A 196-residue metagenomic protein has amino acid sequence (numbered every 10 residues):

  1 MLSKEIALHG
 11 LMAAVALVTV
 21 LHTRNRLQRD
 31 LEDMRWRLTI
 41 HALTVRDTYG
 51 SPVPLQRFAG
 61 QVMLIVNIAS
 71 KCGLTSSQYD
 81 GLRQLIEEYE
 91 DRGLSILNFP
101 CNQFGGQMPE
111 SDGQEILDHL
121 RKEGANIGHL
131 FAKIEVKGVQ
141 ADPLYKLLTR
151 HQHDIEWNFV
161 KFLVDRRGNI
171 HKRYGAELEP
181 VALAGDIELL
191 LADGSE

Functional and structural regions predicted by a protein language model:
M1-A13: N-terminal Sec-pathway targeting helices
A14-R24: Hydrophobic alpha-helical membrane-insertion segments, chiefly the h-region of N-terminal signal peptides
N25-Q56, S77-Q78: N-terminal "domain-start" segment that seeds a small globular fold
A59-M63, E90-S95, G124-H129, N158 (+1 more regions): Loop/turn elements at helix/coil->beta-strand transitions in domains of secreted/extracellular proteins
V66-K71, C101: Aromatic-flanked redox-active Cys/Sec active sites in thiol-based oxidoreductases, especially the WC-centered
L74-A141: Structural microenvironment flanking redox-active thiols in thiol-disulfide oxidoreductases
P143-K146, R150-E196: Thiol-/selenol-based redox modules, centered on thioredoxin-like and closely related oxidoreductase domains
